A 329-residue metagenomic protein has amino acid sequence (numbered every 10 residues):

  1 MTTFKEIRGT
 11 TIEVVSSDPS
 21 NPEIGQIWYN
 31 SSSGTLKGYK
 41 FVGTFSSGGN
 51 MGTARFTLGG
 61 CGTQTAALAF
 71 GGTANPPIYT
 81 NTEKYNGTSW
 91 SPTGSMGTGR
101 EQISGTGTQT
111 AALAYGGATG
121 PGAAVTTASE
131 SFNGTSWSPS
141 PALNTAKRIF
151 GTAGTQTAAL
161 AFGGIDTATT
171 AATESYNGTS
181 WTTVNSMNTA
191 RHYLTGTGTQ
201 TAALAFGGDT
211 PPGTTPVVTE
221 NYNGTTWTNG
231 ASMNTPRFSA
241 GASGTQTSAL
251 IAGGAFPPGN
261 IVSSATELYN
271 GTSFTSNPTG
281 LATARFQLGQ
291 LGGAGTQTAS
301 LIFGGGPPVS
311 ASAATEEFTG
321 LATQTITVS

Functional and structural regions predicted by a protein language model:
M1-S329: Polar, enzyme-active/binding microenvironments
